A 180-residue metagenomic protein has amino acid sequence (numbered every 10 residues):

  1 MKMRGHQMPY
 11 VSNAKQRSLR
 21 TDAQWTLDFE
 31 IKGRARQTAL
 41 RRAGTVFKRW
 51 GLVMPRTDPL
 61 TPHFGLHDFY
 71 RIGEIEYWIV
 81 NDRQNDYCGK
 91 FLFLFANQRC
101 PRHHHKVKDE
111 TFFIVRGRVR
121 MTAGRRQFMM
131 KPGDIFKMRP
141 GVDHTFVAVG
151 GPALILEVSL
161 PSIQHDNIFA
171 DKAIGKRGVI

Functional and structural regions predicted by a protein language model:
K2-Y87, I174-G175, I180: A short, N-terminal "cap"/entry segment at the start of jelly-roll beta-barrel domains of the cupin/DSBH fold
R4-N13, T145-I180: Double-stranded beta-helix
G73-E76, K90-K106: Conserved short histidine dyad/triad with adjacent acidic residue
F95-A96, K106-R120: Glycine- and acidic-residue-biased ligand/ion/polar-headgroup-sensing regions
A96-Q98, V107-K108, R126, V142 (+1 more regions): A generic "binding-loop/recognition-motif" signal
P101-R102, M121-A123, E157: Short hydrophobic/aromatic-rich beta-strand segments that constitute the beta-sheet cores of beta-sandwich/beta-barrel
T111, G124-H144: Short acidic-glycine-tyrosine-enriched beta hairpin
